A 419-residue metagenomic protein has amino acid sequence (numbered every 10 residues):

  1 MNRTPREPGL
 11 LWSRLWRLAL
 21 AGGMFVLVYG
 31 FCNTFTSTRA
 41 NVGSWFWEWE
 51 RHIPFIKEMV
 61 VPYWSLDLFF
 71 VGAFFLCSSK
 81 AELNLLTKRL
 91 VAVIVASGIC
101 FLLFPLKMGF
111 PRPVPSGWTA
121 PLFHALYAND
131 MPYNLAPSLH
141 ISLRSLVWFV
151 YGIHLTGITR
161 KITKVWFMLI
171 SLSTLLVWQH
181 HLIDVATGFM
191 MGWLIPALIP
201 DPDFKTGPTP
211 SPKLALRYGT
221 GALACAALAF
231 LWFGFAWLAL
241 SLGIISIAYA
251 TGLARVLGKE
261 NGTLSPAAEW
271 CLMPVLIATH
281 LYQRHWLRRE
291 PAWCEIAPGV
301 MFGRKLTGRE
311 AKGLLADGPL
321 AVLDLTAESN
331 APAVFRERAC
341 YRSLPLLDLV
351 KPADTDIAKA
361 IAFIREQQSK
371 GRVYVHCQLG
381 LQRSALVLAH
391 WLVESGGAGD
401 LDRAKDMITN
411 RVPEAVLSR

Functional and structural regions predicted by a protein language model:
M1-F69, P113-V114, F123, T251-L264 (+1 more regions): N-terminal transmembrane-helix/juxtamembrane module of multi-pass inner/ER membrane proteins
G23, V61-F69, S138-L146, A186-M190: Membrane-embedded alpha-helical segments of multi-pass membrane proteins, especially the transmembrane helices
V26-L27, I94-L102, V165-V177, A222-L228 (+1 more regions): Aromatic-anchored segments of alpha-helical transmembrane domains
C32-R51, L76-S171, L194-P196, T206-G207 (+3 more regions): Membrane-interface loops
S79-A81, L155-I158, V177-H180, A229-L238: Transmembrane helix interruption/hinge and helix-loop junction motifs
T119-L126, H285-V375, L379, H390-R419: Cysteine-based protein phosphatase catalytic domain of the PTP/DSP
L143-R144, H180-P200: Alpha-helical transmembrane segments that form the membrane-embedded catalytic/substrate-binding core of multi-pass
D203-R284, R288-A292, I361-R372, L386-R419: PTP/DSP superfamily signal
